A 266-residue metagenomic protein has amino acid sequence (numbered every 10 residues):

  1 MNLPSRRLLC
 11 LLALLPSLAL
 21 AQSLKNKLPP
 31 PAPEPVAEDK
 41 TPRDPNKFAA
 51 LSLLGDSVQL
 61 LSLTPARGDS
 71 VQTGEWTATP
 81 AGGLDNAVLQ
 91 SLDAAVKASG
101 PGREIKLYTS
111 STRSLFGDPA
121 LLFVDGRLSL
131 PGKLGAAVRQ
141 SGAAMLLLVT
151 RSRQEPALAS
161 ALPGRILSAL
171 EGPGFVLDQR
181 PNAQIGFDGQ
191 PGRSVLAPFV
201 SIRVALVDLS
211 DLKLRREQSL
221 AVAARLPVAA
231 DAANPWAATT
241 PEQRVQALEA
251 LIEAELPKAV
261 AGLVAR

Functional and structural regions predicted by a protein language model:
M1-C10: Bacterial N-terminal signal peptides that target proteins for export
R6, V36-D44, G132-A144, P191-R193: Short, surface-exposed loop and linker segments with low hydrophobicity and enrichment for Pro/Ser/Thr
L9-S17: Bacterial N-terminal signal peptides
S17, L54-R67: Short, compositionally biased low-complexity segments
Q22-Q59, R153, A157-L158, L162-L167 (+1 more regions): C-terminal/domain-edge helix-coil "capping" segments
L63-F187, F199-R203, V207-K213: N-terminal segment of the mature soluble domain
